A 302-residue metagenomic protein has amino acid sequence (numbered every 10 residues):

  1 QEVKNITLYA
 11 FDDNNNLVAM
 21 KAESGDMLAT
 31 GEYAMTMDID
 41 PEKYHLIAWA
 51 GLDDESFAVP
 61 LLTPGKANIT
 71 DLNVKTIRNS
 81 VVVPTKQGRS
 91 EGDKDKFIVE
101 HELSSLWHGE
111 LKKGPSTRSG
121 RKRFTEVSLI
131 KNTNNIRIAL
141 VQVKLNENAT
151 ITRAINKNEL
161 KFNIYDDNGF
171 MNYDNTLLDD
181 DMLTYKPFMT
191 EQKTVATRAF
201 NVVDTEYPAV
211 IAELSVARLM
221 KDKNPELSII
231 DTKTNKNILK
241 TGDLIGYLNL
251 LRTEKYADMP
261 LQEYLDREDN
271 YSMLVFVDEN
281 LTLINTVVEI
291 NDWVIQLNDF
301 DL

Functional and structural regions predicted by a protein language model:
Q1, L129-K144: A short, Gly/Thr-enriched small/hydrophobic beta-strand-prone motif that recurs across taxa
K4-L61, A149-Y256: Tryptophan-paired
N16-K131: Short, low-hydrophobicity acidic/polar segments
V74-V82, L250-R267: Low-complexity, Pro/Ser/Thr- and charge-rich linker/hinge segments at domain boundaries
F124-E126, L145, T150: Generic recognition of flexible, low-complexity loop/linker segments
T125, N134-I136, L160: Structural beta-strand/beta-sheet cores of well-ordered domains, especially the beta-sheet scaffolds that support
A257-L302: Hydrophobic, glycine-enriched assembly/anchoring segments
